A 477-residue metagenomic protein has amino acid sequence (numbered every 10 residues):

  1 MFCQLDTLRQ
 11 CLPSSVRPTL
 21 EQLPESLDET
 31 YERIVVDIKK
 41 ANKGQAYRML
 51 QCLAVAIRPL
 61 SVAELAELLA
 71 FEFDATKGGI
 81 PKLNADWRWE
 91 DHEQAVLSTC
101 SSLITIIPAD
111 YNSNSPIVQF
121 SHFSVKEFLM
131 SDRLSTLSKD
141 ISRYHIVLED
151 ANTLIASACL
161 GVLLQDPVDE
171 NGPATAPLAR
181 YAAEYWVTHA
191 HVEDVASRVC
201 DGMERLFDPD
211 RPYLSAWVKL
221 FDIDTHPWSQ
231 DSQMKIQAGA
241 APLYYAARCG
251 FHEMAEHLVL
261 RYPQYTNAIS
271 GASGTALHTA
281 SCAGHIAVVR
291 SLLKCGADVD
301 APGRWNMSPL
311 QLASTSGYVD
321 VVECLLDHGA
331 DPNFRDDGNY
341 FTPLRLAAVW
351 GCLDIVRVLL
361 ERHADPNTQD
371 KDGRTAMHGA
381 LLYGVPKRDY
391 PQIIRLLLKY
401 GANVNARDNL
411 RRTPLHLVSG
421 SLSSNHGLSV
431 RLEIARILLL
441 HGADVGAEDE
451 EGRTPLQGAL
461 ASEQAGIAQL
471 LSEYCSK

Functional and structural regions predicted by a protein language model:
M1-A268, T275, T279-R290, K294: Leucine/isoleucine-rich amphipathic helices and adjacent mixed helix/strand linkers that form non-membrane
M234-L243, A268-A276, P302-S308, R335-P343 (+5 more regions): Ankyrin-repeat boundary/"N-cap" motif
E253-M254, A287-V288, D320-V321, D354-I355 (+3 more regions): Conserved ankyrin/ankyrin-like repeat signature
Y265-T266, V299, P332, P366 (+2 more regions): Ankyrin-repeat inter-repeat connecting loop/turn
H441, L460-K477: Ankyrin-repeat-protein effector appendages
